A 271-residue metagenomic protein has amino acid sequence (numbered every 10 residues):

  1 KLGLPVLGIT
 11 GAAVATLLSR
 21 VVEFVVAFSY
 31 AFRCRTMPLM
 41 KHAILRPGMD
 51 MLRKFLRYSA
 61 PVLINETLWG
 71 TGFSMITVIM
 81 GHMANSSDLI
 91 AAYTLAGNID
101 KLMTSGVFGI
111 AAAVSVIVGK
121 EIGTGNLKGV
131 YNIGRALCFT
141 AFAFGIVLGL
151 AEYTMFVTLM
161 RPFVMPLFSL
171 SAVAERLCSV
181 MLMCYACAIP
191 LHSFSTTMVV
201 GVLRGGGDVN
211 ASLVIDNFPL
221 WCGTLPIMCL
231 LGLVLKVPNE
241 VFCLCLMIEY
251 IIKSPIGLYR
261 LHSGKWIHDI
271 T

Functional and structural regions predicted by a protein language model:
K1-L7, T67-N98, L102, K120-E121 (+2 more regions): Helix-terminus/linker motif at the lipid-water interface of multi-pass membrane proteins
L2-S59, V118-A188, L231-T271: Short alpha-helical transmembrane segments in multi-pass integral membrane proteins
E23, L68, G72, I110-V114 (+5 more regions): Residue-level signal for transmembrane alpha-helical positions in Major Facilitator Superfamily
V26-S29, I44-M75, L102, G106 (+4 more regions): Hydrophobic faces of transmembrane alpha-helices in multi-pass small-molecule transporters and flippases across diverse
A27, G72, I76, V114 (+5 more regions): Hydrophobic/aromatic residues in alpha-helical transmembrane segments
T77, I90-F156, S193-S212: Small-residue-rich hydrophobic transmembrane alpha-helices
N210-C222, C229-V237, L244: C-terminal structured "cap/appendage" subdomains that terminate the fold
